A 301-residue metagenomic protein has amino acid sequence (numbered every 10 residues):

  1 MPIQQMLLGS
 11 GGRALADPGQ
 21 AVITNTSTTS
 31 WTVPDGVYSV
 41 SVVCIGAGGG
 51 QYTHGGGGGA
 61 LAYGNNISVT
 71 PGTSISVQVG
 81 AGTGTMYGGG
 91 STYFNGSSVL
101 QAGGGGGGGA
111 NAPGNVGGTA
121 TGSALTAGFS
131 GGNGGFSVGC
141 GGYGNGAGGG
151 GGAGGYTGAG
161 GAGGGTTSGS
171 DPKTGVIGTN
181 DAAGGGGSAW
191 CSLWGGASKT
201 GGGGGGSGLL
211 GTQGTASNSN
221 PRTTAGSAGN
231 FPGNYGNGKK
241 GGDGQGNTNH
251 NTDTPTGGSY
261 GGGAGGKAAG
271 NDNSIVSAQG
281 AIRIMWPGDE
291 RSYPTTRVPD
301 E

Functional and structural regions predicted by a protein language model:
M1-S41, A281-E301: Enriched but not universal
P2-G9, N95, G211, N220-R222 (+3 more regions): Beta-strand-rich, repetitive solenoid scaffolds
Q5, V43-I45, D181-A183, G257-G261: Short hydrophobic/aromatic-rich beta-strand motifs
T24, T32, S39, M86-G107 (+2 more regions): Extended, polar beta-sheet/loop recognition surfaces of beta-rich domains that mediate binding to diverse ligands
N25-T26, C44-G96, G108-G118, G195 (+3 more regions): Glycine-rich strand-loop-strand elements at beta-sheet edges
G56-G57, S97-G108, A124, G226-S227: Terminal beta-strand-rich extracellular "head" domains that mediate receptor/glycan or other ligand binding
P113-N251: Acidic, glycine-rich loop-and-strand cores that form catalytic or ligand-binding grooves in diverse globular domains
N230, N234-K267, Q279, V298-P299: Extended hydrophobic/aromatic segments used for targeting, binding, or gating
